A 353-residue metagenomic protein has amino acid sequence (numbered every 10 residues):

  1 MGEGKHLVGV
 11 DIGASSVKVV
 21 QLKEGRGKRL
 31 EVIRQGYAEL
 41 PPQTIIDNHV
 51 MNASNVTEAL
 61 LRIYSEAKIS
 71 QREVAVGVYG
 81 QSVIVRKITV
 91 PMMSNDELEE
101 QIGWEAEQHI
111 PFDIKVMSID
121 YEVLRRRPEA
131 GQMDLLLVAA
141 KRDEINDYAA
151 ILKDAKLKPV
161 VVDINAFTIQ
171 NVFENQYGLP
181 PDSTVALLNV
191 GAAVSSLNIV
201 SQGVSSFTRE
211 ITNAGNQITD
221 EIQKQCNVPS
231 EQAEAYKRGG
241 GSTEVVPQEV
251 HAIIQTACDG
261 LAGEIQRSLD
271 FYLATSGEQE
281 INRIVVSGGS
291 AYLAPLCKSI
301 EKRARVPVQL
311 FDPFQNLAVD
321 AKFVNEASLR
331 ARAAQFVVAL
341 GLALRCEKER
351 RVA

Functional and structural regions predicted by a protein language model:
M1-A353: Hydrophobic/aromatic-enriched cytosolic interaction surfaces used to assemble or bind macromolecules
